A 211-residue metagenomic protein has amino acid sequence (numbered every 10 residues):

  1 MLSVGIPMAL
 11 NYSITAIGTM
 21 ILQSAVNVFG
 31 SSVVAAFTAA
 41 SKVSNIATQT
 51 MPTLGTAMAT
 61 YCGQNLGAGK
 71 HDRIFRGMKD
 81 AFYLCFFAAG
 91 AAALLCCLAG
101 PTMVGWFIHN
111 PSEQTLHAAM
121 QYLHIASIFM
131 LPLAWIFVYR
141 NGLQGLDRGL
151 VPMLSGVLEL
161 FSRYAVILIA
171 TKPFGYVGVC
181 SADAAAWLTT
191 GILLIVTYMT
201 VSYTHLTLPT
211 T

Functional and structural regions predicted by a protein language model:
M1-I21, I46, T50, L54 (+3 more regions): Hydrophobic faces of transmembrane alpha-helices in multi-pass small-molecule transporters and flippases across diverse
M1-I6, C62-F129, A170-L206: Short alpha-helical transmembrane segments in multi-pass integral membrane proteins
S13-K42, I46, Q64, T102-S112 (+2 more regions): Helix-terminus/linker motif at the lipid-water interface of multi-pass membrane proteins
G18, L22, M58, A99-G100 (+3 more regions): Hydrophobic/aromatic residues in alpha-helical transmembrane segments
A36-L94, L98-G100, L133-S155: Small-residue-rich hydrophobic transmembrane alpha-helices
G55, A126-G145, V151-R163, V179-I195: Short runs within selected transmembrane alpha-helices of multi-pass transporters and secretion channels
R163-I169: Transmembrane alpha-helical segments of integral membrane proteins
T207-T211: A short, hydrophobic C-terminal helix/tail in secreted or cell-surface proteins
